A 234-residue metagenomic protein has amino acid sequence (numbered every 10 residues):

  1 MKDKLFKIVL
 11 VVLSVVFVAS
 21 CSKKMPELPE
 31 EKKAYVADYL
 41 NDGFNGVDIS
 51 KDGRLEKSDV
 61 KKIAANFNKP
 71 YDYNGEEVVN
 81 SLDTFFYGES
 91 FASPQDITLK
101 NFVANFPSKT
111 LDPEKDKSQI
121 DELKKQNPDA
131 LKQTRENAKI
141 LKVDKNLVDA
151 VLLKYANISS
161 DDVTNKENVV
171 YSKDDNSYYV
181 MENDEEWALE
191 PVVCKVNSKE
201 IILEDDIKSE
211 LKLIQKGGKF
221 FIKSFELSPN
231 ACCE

Functional and structural regions predicted by a protein language model:
M1-V9: Bacterial N-terminal signal peptides that target proteins for export
V12-V15: Short, linear, compositionally biased motifs with a strong N-terminal bias
F17-S20: C-terminal motif of bacterial Sec signal peptides marking the signal peptidase cleavage site
S22, K195, C232-E234: Secreted/luminal cysteine- and crosslink-motif detector
K24-S198: Flexible low-complexity loop/turn motifs enriched in small/helix-breaking residues
I201-D206: Short beta-strand segments that buttress and anchor functional surface loops
K208-E234: Short beta-strand edge/turn micro-motifs at domain boundaries
